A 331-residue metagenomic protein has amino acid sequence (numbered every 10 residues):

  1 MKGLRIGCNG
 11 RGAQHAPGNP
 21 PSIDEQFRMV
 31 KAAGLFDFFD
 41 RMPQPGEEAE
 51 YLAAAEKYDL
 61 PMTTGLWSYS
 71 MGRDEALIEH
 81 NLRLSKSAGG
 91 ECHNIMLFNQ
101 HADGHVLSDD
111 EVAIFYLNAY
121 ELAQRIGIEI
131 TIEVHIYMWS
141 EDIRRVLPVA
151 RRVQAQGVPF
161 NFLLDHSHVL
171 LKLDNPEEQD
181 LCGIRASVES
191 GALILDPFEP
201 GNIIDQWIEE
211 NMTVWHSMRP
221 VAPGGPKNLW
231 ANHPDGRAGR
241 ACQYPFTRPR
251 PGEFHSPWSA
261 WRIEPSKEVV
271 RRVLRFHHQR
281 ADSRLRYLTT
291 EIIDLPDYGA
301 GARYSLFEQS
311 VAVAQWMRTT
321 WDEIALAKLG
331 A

Functional and structural regions predicted by a protein language model:
M1-G12, A16, P20-M29, I143-F160 (+1 more regions): Histidine-acidic metal/acid-base catalytic patches
G3-G7, F36-D40, D59-T63, E91-N94 (+4 more regions): Structural preference for beta-strand elements that scaffold enzyme active sites
Q14-P21, D37-Y51, S68-L77, Q100-D110 (+5 more regions): Acidic-and-aromatic substrate-binding clefts and catalytic sites of carbohydrate-active enzymes
P21-E47, L84-C92: Catalytic domains of carbohydrate-active enzymes, especially glycoside hydrolases
M29-K31, A55, N81, S85 (+4 more regions): Generic structural signal for hydrophobic
Y51-Y58: Glycine-rich loop at the start of a catalytic domain that most often binds anionic cofactors/ligands
Y58, S68-H80, F98-E111, E177 (+3 more regions): Surface-exposed, active-site-proximal loop segments in enzymatic domains
P61, S70-L164, L170-L171: Active-site acidic/histidine proton-transfer and metal-coordination neighborhood in alpha/beta enzyme cores
